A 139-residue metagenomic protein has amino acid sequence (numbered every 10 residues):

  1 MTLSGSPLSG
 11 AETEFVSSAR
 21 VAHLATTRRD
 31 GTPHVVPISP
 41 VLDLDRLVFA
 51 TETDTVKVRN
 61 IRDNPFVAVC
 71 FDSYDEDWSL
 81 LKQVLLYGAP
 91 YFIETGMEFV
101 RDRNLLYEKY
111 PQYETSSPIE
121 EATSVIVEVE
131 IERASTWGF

Functional and structural regions predicted by a protein language model:
M1-P7, W78-F139: Charged, gly/pro-rich active-site loop segments
M1-V21: Extreme N-terminal tail/first-helix region
E12, D54-K57, F99-R103: Amphipathic alpha-helical interface surfaces
V16, N60-I61, L106, V129: A generic structural signal for nonpolar/aromatic side chains embedded in well-ordered alpha-helices
S17-A19, V35-P37, L42-L44, R62-F66 (+2 more regions): Short connector loops at helix/strand junctions that flank enzyme active sites, especially segments positioning acidic
A19-T53, V69-F71: Short beta-strand segments
R20-V21, F66, P111, A134: Generic structural signal for secondary-structure transition and capping sites
F49-T51, T55-D77: Helix-adjacent hinge/juxtasegments
